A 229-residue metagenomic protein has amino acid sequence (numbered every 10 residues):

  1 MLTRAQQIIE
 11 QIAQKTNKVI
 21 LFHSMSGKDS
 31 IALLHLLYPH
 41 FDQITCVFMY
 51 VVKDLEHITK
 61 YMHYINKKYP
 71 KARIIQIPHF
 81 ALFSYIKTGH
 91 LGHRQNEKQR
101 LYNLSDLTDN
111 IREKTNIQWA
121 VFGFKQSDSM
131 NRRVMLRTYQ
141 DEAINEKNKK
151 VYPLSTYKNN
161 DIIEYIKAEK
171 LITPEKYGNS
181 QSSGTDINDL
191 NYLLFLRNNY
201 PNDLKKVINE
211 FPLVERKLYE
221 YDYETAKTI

Functional and structural regions predicted by a protein language model:
M1-I229: Nucleotide-activated chemistry modules centered on ATP-dependent adenylation/adenylyltransferase
